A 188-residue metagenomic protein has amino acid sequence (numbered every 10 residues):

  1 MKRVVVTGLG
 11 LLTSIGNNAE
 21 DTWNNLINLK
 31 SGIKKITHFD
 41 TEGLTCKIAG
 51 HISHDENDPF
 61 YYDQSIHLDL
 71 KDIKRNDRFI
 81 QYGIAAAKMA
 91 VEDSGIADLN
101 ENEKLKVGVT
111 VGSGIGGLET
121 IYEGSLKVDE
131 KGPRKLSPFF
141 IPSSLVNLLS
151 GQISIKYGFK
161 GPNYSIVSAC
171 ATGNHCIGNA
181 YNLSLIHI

Functional and structural regions predicted by a protein language model:
M1-I115, T120-G161, N182: Conserved "HGTGT" condensation-loop signature of ketosynthase/thiolase-family condensing enzymes that catalyze
P162-S168: Short loop-beta-helix segment that forms the pyridoxal 5′-phosphate
G173: Short conserved active-site loop signatures built around small residues
C176: Active-site histidine-anchored catalytic micro-motif
I186-I188: Conserved small/polar residues in nucleotide/adenosyl-binding loops
